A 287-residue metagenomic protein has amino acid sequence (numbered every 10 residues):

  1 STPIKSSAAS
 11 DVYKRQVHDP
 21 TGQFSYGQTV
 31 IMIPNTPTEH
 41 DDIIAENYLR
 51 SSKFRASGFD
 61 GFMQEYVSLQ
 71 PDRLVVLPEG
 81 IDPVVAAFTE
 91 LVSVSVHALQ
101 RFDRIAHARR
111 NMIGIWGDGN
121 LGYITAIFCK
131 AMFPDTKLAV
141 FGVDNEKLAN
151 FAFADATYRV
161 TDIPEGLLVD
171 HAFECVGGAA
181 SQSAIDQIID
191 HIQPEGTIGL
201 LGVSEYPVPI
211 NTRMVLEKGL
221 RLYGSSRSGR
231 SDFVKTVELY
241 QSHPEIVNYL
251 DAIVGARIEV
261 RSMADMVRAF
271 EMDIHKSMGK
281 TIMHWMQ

Functional and structural regions predicted by a protein language model:
S1-A9, Y13: Single conserved hydrophobic/aromatic residue that forms the stacking wall/gate of nucleotide- or nucleobase-binding
D11-H40, A45, V76-G80: A glycine-/small-residue-rich N-terminal strand-loop-strand element that serves as the cofactor-binding glycine loop
G27-V30, I113, I198: Generic structural signal for buried aliphatic residues
I31-I33, Q70, L201: Residue-level recognition of conserved beta-strand edge/terminus positions
H40-G58: Short, compositionally biased
I81-D162: Mid-domain Rossmann-like dinucleotide-binding core that forms the NAD(H)/NADP(H) cofactor-binding site
R104-R110, M132-T136, L148-L220: Glycine-rich cofactor phosphate-binding loops and adjacent beta1-alpha1 units of small-molecule cofactor enzyme domains
D186, R230-Q287: C-terminal hydrophobic helical "lid"/dimerization subdomain of Rossmann-like NAD(P)H-dependent oxidoreductases
